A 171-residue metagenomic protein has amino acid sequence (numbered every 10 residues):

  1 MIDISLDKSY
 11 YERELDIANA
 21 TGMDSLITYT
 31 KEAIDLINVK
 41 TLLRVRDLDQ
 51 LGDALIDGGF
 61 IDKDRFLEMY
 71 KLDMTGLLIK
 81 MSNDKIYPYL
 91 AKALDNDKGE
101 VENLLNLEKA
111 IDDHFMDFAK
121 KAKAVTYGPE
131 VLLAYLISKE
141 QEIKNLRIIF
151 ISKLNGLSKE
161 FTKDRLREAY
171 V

Functional and structural regions predicted by a protein language model:
M1-V171: Extended alpha-helical surfaces
